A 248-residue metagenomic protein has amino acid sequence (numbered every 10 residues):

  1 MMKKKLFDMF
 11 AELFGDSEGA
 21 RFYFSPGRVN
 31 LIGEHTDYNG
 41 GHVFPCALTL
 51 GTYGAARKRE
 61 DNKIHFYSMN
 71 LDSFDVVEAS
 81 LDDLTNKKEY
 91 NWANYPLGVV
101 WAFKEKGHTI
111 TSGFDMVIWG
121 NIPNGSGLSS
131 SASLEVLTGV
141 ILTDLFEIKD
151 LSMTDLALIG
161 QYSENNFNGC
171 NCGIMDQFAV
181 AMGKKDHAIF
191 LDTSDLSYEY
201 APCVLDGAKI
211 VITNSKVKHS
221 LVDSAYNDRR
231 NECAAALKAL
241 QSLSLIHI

Functional and structural regions predicted by a protein language model:
M2-L128, A132, V136-M153, L158-F167 (+3 more regions): ATP-binding N-lobe of GHMP and related small-molecule kinases
I32-G33, G40-G41, E199-A201, L221-D223: Short helix/loop capping segments that flank catalytic or ligand/cofactor-binding pockets
F74-E78, E199, H219-L221: Short small-residue beta-strand/loop micro-motif enriched in glycine and branched aliphatics
G169-H219: Core active-site phosphate/anionic-ligand binding loop and the adjoining beta-turn-alpha structural block in enzyme
V204-S244: A conserved active-site cap/scaffold subdomain adjacent to cofactor or substrate pockets
I246-I248: Conserved small/polar residues in nucleotide/adenosyl-binding loops
